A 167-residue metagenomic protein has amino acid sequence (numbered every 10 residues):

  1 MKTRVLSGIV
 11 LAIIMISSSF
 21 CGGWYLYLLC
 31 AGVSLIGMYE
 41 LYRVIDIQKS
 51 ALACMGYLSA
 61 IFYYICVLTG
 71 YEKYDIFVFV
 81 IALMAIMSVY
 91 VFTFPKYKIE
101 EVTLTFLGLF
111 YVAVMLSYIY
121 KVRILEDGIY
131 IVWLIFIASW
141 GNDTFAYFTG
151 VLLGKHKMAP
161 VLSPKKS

Functional and structural regions predicted by a protein language model:
M1-S167: Membrane-embedded alpha-helical bundles of polytopic integral membrane proteins
